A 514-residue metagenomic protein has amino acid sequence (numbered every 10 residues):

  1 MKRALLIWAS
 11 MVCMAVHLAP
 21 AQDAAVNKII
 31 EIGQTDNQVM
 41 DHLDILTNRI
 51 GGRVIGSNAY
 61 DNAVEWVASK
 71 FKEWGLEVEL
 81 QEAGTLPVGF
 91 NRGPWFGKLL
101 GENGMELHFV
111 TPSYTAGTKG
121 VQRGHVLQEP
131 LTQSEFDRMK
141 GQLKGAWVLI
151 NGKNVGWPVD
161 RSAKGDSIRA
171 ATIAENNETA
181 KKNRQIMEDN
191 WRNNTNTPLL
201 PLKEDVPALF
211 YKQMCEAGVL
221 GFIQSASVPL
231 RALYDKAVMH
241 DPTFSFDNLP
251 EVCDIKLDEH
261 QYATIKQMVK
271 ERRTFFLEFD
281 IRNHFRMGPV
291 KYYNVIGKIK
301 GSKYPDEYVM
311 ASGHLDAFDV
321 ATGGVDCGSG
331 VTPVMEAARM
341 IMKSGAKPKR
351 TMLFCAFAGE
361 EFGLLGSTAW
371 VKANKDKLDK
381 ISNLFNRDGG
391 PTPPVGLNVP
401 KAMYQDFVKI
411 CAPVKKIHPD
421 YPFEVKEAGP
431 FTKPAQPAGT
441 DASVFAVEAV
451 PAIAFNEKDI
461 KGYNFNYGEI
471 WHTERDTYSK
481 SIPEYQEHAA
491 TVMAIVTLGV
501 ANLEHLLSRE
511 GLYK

Functional and structural regions predicted by a protein language model:
M1-Q22: Bacterial Sec-dependent N-terminal signal peptides
A19-N62, S69, E77, I299-K303 (+1 more regions): N-terminal hydrophobic or amphipathic helices/low-complexity stretches enriched in small/hydrophobic/Pro/Gly
D23-A25, E106-G141, D241-G324, E336-R339 (+2 more regions): Soluble metallo-hydrolase cores and metallopeptidase-like ectodomains found primarily in the secretory/periplasmic
V26-Q34, N48-N58, T85, W95 (+11 more regions): Second-shell loop/turn segments in exported
D44, N48, G52-M187: Noncatalytic luminal/extracellular "stalk/propeptide" segments of secretory-pathway proteins
E73-P87, G221, A449-I460: Short, well-structured beta-strand/strand-turn elements
G104-E106, K144-G145, V155-W157, Y304 (+1 more regions): Metal-dependent peptidase/peptidase-like ectodomains
F246-L249, C253-K256, T264, R339 (+2 more regions): His/Asp/Glu-rich mid-to-C-terminal helical/loop segments that flank catalytic regions of hydrolases
